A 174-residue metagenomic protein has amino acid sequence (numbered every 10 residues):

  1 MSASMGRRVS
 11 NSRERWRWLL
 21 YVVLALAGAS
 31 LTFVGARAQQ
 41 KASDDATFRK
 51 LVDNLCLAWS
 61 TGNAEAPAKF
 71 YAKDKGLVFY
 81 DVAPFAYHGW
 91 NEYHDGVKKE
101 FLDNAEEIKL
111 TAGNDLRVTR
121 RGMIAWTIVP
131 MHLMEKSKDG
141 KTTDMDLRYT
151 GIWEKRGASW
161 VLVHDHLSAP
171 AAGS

Functional and structural regions predicted by a protein language model:
M1-R15: N-terminal secretory signal peptides that target proteins for export/translocation
R13, R17-T32: Sec-dependent N-terminal signal peptides
G28-F70, G140, G173-S174: Short, low-complexity N-terminal intrinsically disordered segments enriched in polar/charged residues
G35-Q39, M134, K155-R156: Short S/T/G/P-rich N-terminal loop/turn motif that feeds into the first structured element of a domain
S43-A46, A64-R120, P130, D144: A solvent-exposed, acidic/Ser-Thr-rich amphipathic alpha-helical stretch
W126, M145-G173: Short beta-strand edge/turn micro-motifs at domain boundaries
V129-K136: Generic short beta-strand segments
